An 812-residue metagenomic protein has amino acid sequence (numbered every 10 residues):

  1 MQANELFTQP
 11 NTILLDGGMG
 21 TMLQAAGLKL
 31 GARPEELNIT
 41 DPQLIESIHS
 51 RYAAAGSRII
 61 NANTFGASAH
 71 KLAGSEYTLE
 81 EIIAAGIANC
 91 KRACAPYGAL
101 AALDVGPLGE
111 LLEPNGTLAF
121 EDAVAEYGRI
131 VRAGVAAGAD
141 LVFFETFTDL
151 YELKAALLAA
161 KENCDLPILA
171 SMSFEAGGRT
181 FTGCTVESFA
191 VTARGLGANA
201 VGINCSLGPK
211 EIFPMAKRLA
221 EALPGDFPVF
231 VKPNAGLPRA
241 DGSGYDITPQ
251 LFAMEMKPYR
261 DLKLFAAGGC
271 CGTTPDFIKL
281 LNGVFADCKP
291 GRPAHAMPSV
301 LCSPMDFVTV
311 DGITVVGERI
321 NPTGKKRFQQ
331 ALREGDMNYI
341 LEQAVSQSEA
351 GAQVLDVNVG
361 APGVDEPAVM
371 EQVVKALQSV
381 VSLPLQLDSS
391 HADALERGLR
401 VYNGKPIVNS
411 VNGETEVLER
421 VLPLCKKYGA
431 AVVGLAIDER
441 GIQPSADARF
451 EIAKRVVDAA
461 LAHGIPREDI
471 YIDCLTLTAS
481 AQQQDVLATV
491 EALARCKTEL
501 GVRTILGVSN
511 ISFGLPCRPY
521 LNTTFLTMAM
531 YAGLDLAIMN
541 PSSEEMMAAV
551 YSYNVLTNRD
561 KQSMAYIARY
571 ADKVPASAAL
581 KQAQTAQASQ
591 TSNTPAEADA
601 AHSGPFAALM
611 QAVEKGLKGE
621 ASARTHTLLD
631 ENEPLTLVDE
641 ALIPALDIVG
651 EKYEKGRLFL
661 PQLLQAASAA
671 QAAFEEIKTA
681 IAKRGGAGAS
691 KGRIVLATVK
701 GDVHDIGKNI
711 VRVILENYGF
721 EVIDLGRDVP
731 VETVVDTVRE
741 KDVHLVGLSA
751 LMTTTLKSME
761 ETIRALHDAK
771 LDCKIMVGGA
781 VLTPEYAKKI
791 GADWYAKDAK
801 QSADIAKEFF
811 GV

Functional and structural regions predicted by a protein language model:
M1-D473, L477-V812: Domain-level signal for soluble alpha/beta catalytic cores
